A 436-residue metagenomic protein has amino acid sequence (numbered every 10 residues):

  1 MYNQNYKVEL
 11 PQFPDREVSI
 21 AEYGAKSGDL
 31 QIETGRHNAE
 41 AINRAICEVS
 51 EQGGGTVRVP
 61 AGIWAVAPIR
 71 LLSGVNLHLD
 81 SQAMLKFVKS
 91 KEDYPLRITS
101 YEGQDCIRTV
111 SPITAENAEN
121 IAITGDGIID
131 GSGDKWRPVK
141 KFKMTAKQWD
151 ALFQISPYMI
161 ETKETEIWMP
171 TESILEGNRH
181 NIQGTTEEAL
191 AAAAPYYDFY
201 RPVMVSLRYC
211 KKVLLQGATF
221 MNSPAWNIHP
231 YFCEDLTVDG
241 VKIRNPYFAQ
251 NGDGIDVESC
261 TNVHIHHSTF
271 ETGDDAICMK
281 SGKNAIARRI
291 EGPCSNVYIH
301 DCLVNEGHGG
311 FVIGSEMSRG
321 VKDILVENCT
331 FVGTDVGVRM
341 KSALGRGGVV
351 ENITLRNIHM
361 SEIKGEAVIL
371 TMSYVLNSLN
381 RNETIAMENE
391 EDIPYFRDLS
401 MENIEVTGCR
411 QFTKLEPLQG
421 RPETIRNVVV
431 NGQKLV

Functional and structural regions predicted by a protein language model:
M1-V436: Extracellular/periplasmic carbohydrate-active domains that bind, remodel, or depolymerize complex polysaccharides
